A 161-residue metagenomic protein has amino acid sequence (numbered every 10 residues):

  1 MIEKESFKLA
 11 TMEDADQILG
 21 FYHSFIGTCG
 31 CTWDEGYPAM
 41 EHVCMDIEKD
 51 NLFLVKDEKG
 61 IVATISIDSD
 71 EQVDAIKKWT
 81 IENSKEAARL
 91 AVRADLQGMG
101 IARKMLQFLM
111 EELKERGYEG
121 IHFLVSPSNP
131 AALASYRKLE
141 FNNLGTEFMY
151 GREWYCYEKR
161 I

Functional and structural regions predicted by a protein language model:
K4-G20: A short beta-loop-alpha structural element at the N-terminal edge of CoA-dependent acyl/N-acetyltransferase catalytic
M12, F25-R93, L106: Acetyl-CoA-dependent GNAT
H23, R137-T146: Conserved acetyl-CoA-binding loop of GNAT-fold acetyltransferases
A63, G145-F148: A structural microfeature
V92, G98-E111, A134-K138: Conserved acetyl-CoA-binding loop-helix of GNAT-fold acetyltransferases
L106, L113-V125: Conserved GNAT acetyl-CoA-binding A-motif
F123-L133, M149-E153: Conserved beta-strand-loop-alpha-helix junction that forms the acyl-donor binding cleft
L139, E147-I161: Terminal substrate-recognition subdomain of acyl/acetyltransferases
